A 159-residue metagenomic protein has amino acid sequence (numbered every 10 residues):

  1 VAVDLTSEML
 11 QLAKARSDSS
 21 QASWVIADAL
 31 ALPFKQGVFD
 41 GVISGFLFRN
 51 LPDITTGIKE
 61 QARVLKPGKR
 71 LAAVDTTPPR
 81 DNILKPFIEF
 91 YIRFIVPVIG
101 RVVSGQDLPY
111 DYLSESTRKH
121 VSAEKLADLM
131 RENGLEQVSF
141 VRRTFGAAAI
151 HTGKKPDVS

Functional and structural regions predicted by a protein language model:
V1-L32: Class I SAM-dependent methyltransferase SAM/SAH-binding core
E8, G37, L51-T56: Short N-terminal helix/helix-N-cap motif within the alpha/beta-hydrolase-1
V42-I43: Hydrophobic beta-strand segment of the Class I
F46-R49: Short catalytic micro-motifs in class I SAM-dependent methyltransferases
T55-R70: A short glycine-rich, Lys/Arg-flanked "PGG" loop and its adjoining helix->strand segment in the class I
V74-N133, S139: C-terminal alpha-helical "lid/dimerization" subdomain adjacent to the S-adenosyl-L-methionine
A127, R131-S159: Core SAM-dependent methyltransferase catalytic element
